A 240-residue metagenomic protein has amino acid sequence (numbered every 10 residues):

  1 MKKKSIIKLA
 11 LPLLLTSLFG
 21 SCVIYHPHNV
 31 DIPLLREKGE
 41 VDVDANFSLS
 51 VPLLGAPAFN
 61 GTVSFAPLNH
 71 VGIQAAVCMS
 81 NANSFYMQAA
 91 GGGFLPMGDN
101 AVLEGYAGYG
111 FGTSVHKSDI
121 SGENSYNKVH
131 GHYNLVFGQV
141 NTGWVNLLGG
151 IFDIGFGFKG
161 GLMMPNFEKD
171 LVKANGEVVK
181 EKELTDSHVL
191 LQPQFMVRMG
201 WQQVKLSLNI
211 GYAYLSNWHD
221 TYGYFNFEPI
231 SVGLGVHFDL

Functional and structural regions predicted by a protein language model:
M1-C22: Sec-dependent bacterial lipoprotein signal peptides
G20-D44: Outer-membrane beta-barrel biogenesis signature
D31-R36, P57-N69, I73-A75, Y86-V102 (+3 more regions): Feature captures outer-membrane beta-barrel proteins of Gram-negative bacteria and organelles
G39-A82, M87-A89, L95, V102-G110 (+1 more regions): Transmembrane beta-strand segments that form the barrel wall of outer-membrane beta-barrel proteins
S80, G110-T113, G161-M164: Short, catalytically relevant binding-site loops at active-site mouths
F85-Q88, S114-I120: Short, conserved acidic/polar surface loops in the N-terminal third of protein domains
H116-L240: Outer-membrane beta-barrel transmembrane domain signature
